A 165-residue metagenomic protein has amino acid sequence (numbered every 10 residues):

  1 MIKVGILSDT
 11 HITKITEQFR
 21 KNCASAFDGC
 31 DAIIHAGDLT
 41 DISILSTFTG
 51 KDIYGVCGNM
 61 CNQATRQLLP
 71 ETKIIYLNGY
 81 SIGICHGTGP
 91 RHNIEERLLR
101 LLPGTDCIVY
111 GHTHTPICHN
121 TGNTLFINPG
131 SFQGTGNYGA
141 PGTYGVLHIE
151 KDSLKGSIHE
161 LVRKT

Functional and structural regions predicted by a protein language model:
M1-K51, C61-P70, G139-G142, T165: N-terminal active-site segment of His-dependent metallophosphoesterases
I6-S8, A32-D38, Y54-N59, I84-H86 (+2 more regions): Active-site neighborhood of phospho(di)ester-bond hydrolases with catalytic His/Asp-centered motifs
I15-A26, I84-C85, G89-L102: Pre-active-site segment of Zn-dependent metallo-hydrolases
D28, T47-G50, L77, R100-P103 (+1 more regions): Short, conserved loop/helix-junction motifs that constitute active-site signature segments in enzyme catalytic cores
Y54-G55, P90-S157: Conserved beta-sheet core of the metallophosphoesterase superfamily
Y54-N93, G104: Helix-adjacent hinge/juxtasegments
G156-T165: Short, solvent-exposed aromatic-acidic interface loops
